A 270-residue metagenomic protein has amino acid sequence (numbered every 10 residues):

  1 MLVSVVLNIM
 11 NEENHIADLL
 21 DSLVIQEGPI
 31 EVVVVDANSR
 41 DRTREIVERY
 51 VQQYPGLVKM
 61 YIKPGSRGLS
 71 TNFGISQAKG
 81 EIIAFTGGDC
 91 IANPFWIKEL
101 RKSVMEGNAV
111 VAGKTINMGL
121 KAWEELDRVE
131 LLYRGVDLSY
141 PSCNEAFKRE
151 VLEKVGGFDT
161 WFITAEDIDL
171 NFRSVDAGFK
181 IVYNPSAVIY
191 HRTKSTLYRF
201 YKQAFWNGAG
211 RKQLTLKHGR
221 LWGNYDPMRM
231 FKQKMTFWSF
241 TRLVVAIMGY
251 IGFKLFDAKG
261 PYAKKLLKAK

Functional and structural regions predicted by a protein language model:
D21-I30: Short, acidic, metal-binding catalytic loop of nucleotide-sugar glycosyltransferases
D36-E45, C90: A conserved acidic beta->alpha catalytic loop
I62-A78, S139: Glycine-rich, basic loop-to-helix element that forms the pyrophosphate-binding segment of sugar-nucleotide handling
I83: Short aromatic/hydrophobic "clamp" motif used to bind/position activated sugar donors
P94-W123: Conserved donor NDP-sugar-binding/catalytic core segment of glycosyltransferases
N117-M118, E130-F147, I163, D169: A recurrent flexible, glycine/aromatic-enriched loop bordering the glycosyltransferase active site that acts as
N144-E145, V151-G156, W161-V188: A short, conserved alpha-helix in the catalytic core of glycosyltransferases
Y198, K202-K270: Non-catalytic, C-terminal membrane-associated alpha-helical segments of glycosyltransferases
